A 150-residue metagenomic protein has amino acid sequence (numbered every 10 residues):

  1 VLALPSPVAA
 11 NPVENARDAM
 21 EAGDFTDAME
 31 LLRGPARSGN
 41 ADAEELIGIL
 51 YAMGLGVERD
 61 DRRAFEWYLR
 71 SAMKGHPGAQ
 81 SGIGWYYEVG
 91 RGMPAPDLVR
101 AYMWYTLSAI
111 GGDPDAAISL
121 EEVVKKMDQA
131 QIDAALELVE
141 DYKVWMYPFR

Functional and structural regions predicted by a protein language model:
V8-A10: Boundary at the C-terminal end of the N-terminal hydrophobic targeting segment
P12, G23-D24, R37-A41, M53-L55 (+5 more regions): Short helix-capping/linker turns of helical repeat alpha-solenoids
P12-A19, L31-P35, L46-M53, V57 (+2 more regions): Hydrophobic face of amphipathic alpha-helices that form TPR/SEL1-like repeat modules and related alpha-solenoid
F25-L31: Repeat-mediated protein-protein interaction surfaces in helical alpha-solenoids
D115-R150: Terminal, low-structured helical/coil segments at or just beyond the last alpha-helical repeat
